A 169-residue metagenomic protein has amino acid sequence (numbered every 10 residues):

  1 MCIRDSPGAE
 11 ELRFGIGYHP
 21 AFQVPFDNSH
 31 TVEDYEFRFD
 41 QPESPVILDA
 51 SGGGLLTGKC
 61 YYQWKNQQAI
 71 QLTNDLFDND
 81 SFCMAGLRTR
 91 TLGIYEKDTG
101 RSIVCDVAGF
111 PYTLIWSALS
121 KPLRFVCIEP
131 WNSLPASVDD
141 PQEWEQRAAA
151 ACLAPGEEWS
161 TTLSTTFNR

Functional and structural regions predicted by a protein language model:
M1-D5: Conserved small/polar residues in nucleotide/adenosyl-binding loops
S6-G8, P20-V24, Q41, N132 (+1 more regions): Beta-strand elements of well-folded, non-transmembrane domains
R13, A21-A108: Active-site/ligand-binding surface loops and adjacent short beta/alpha elements that line catalytic pockets across
H19, I128, G156: A residue-level signal for conserved active-site and pocket-lining positions in enzyme catalytic cores
E36, T91-G93, C127, S160-S164: Beta-strand secondary-structure signal
E96-D139: Glycine-rich active-site loops that engage anionic ligands at enzyme catalytic sites
E143-A149: Short alpha-helix capping/helix-loop boundary micro-motifs
A151-N168: Short Pro-Gly-centered flexible turn/kink motifs
